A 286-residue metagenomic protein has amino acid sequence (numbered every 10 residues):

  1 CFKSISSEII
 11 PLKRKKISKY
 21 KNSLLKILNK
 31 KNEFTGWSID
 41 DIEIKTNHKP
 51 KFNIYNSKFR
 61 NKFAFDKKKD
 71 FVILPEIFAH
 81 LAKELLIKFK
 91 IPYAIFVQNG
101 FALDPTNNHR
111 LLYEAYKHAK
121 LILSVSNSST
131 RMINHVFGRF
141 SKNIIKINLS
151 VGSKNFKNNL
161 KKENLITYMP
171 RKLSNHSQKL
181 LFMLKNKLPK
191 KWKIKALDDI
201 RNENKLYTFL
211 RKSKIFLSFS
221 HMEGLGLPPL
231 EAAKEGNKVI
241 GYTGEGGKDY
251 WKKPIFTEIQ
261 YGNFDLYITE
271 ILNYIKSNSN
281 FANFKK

Functional and structural regions predicted by a protein language model:
L24-H118: Extended catalytic core of nucleotide-activated donor transferases of GT-like folds
L81-E84, P105-N108, A119-K142, S177-K179: A short, active-site helix/loop in glycosyltransferases that binds the activated sugar's phosphate group
S129-V136, K142-L206: Conserved catalytic-core segment of nucleotide-activated headgroup transferases in glycan assembly
Y207, L230-K234, K248-D249: Short alpha-helical segment that forms part of, or immediately flanks, the ligand-binding pocket in carbohydrate-active
H221: Aromatic "clamp/platform" in nucleotide-sugar-dependent glycosyltransferases that forms part of the donor/acceptor
K238-G241: Short hydrophobic beta-strand element within catalytic cores of glycosyltransferases and related nucleotide-activated
D249-S277, A282-K285: Change "using UDP/GDP/dTDP sugars" to "using nucleotide sugars
